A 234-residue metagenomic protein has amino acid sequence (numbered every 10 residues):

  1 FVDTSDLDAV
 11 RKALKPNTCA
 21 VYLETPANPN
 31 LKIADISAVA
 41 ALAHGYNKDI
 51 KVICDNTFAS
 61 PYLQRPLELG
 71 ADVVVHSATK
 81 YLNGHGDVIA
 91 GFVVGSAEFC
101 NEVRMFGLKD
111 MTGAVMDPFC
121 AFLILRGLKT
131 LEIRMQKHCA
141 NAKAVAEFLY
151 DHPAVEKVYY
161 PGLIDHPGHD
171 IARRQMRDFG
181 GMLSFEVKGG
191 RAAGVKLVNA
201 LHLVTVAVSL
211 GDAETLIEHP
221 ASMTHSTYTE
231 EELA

Functional and structural regions predicted by a protein language model:
F1-A154, Y159: Conserved PLP-enzyme active-site core in the AAT-like
V155-A234: Conserved C-terminal alpha-helix-loop-beta "cap" of PLP-dependent enzymes that closes/shapes the active-site mouth
